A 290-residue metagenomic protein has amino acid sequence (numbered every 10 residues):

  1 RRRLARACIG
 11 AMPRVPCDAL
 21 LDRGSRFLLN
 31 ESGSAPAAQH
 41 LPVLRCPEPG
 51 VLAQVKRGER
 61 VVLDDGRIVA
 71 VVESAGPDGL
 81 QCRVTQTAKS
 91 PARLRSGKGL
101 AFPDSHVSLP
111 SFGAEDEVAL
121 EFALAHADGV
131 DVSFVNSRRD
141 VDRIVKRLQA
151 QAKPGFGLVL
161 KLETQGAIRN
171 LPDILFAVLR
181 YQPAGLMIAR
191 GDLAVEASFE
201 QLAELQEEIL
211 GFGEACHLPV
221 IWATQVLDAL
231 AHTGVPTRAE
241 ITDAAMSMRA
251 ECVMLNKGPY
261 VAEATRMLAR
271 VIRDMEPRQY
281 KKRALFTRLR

Functional and structural regions predicted by a protein language model:
R1-R290: Non-catalytic helical/linker scaffolds that mediate oligomerization, partner binding, and domain coupling around large
